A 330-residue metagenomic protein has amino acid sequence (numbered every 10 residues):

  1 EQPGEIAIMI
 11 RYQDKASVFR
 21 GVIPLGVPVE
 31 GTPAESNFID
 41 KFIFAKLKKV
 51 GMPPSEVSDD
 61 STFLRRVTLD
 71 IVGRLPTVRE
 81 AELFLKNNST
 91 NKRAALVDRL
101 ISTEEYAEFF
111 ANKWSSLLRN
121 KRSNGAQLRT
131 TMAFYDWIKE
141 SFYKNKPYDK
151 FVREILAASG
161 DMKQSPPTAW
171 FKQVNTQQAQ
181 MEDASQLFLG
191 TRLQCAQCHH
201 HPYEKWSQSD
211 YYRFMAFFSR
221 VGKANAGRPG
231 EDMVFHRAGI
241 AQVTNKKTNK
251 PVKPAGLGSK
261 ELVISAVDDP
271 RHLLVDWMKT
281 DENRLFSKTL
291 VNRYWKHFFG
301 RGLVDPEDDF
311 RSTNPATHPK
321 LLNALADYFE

Functional and structural regions predicted by a protein language model:
Q2-Y12, A16-K260, V267-V275, T280-E330: Short, structured secondary-structure elements that scaffold catalytic or ligand/cofactor-binding regions
